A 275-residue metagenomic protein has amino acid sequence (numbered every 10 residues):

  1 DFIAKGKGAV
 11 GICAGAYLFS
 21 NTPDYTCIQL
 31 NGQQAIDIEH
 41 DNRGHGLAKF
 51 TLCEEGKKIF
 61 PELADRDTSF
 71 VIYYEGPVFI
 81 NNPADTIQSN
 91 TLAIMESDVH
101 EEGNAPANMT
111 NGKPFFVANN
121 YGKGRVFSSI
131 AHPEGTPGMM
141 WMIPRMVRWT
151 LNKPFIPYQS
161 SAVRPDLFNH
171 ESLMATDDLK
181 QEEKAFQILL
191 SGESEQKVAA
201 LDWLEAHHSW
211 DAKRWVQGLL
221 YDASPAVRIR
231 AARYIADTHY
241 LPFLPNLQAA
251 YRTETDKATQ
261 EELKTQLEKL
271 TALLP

Functional and structural regions predicted by a protein language model:
D1-D65: A glycine-rich, often tryptophan-bearing local segment used as a flexible ligand/cofactor-contacting loop or short
P23-C27, M109-P114, Y121-S209, G218: Extracellular ligand-binding/catalytic regions of CAZymes and related secreted enzymes and adhesion modules
A48-R125, I130-P137: Catalytic beta-strand/loop cores that center a nucleophilic Ser/Cys/Thr and support acyl-enzyme chemistry
D178-I188, S209-Y221, Y240-R252, L274-P275: Amphipathic alpha-helical scaffolding segments comprising HEAT/armadillo-like alpha-solenoid repeats
G192-E193, A223-S224, T255-D256: Short inter-helical turns and helix N-cap capping residues of alpha-solenoid HEAT/ARM repeat scaffolds
